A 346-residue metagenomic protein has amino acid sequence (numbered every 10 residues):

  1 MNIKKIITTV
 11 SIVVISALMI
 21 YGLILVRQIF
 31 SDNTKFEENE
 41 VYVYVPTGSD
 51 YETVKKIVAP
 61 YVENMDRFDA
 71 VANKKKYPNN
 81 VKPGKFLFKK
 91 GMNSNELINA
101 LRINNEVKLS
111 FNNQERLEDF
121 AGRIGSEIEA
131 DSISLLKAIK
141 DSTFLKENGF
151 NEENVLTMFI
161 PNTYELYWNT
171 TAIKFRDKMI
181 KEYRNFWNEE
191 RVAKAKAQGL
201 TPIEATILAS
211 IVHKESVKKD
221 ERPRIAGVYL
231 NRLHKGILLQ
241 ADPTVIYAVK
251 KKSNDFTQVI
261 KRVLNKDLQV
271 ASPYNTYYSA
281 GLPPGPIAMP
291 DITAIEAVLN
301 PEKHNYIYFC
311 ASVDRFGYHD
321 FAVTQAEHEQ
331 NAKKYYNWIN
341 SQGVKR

Functional and structural regions predicted by a protein language model:
M1-K5: Positively charged n-region of N-terminal signal peptides that target proteins for export
I6-V10, V58-Y61: Extended hydrophobic/Leu-rich segments
T9-I24: Hydrophobic membrane-insertion alpha-helices, especially the h-region of bacterial N-terminal signal peptides
I15-A17, S142, V212: Alpha-helix termini
Y21-W187: Signal peptide-directed extracytoplasmic domains
G122, E129-I133, F144-R346: Bacterial extracytoplasmic/cell-wall-associated proteins, especially those involved in peptidoglycan
